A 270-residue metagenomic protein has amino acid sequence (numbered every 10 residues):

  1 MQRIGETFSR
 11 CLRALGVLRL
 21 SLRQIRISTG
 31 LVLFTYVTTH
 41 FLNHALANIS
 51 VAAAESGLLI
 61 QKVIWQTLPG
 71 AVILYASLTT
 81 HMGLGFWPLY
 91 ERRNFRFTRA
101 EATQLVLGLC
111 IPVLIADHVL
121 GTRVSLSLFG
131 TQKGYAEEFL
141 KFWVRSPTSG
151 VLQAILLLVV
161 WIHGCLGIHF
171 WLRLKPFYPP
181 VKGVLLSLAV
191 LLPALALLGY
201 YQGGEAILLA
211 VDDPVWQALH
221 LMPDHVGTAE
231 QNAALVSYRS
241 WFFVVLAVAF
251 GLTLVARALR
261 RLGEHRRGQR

Functional and structural regions predicted by a protein language model:
M1-R270: Membrane-embedded alpha-helical bundles that constitute the cytochrome b-like, heme-associated redox core of multi-pass
